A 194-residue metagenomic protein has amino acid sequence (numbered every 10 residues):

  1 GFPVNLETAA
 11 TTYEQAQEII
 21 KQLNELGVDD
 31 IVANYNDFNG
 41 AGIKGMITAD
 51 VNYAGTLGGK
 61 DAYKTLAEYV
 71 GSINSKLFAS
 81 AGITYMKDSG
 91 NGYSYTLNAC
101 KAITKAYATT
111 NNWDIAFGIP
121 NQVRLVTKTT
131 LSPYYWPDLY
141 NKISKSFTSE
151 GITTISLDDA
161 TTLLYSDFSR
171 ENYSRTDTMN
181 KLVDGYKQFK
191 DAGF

Functional and structural regions predicted by a protein language model:
G1-A10, Q17-L26, D30: Carbohydrate-recognition beta-sandwich/jelly-roll modules in extracellular/periplasmic carbohydrate-active proteins
L6-E14, L57, Y134: Soluble non-cytosolic domains of exported or imported proteins
E14, E18, N24-E25, D88 (+1 more regions): Catalytic-core helical/loop segments in enzymes performing group transfer/polymerization on anionic/lipid-linked
Q15-I19, A62-T65: Short alpha-helical segments and helix-capping/turn motifs at coil-helix boundaries
D30-F194: Aromatic- and carboxylate-enriched substrate-binding clefts and catalytic-loop regions of carbohydrate-active enzymes
